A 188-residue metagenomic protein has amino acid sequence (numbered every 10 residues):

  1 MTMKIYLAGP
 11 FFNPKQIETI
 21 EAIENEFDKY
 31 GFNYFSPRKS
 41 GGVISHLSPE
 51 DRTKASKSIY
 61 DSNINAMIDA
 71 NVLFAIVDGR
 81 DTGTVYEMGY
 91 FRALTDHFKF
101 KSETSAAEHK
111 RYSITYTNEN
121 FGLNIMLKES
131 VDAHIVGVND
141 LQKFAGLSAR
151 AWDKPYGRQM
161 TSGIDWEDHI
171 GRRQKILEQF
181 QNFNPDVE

Functional and structural regions predicted by a protein language model:
M1-E188: Conserved catalytic or regulatory cores that recognize and/or transform ribose-phosphate-containing ligands
